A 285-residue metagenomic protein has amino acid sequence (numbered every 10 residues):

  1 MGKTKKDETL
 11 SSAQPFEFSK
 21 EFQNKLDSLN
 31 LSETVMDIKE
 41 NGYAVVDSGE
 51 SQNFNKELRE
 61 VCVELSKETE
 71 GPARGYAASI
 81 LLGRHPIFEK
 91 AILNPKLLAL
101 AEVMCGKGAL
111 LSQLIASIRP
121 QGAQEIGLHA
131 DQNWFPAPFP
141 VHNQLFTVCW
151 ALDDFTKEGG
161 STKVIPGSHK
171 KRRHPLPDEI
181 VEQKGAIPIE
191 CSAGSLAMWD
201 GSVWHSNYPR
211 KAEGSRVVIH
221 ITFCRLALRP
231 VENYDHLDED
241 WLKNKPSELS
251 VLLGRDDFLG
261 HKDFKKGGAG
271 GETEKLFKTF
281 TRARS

Functional and structural regions predicted by a protein language model:
G2, K171-M198, S202-V203, Y208-S285: Conserved double-stranded beta-helix
G2-F139: Non-heme Fe(II)-dependent double-stranded beta-helix
Y43, L145, R216-V218: Short hydrophobic/aromatic beta-strand or adjacent loop that forms the aromatic wall/cage of a ligand/substrate-binding
V45-V46, V148, A197-W199: Short hydrophobic-aromatic micro-motifs
S51-N53, A116-R119, F155-K157, H169-K170 (+2 more regions): Short, solvent-exposed loop/turn segments at secondary-structure junctions
L110, H142-Q144, E213-S215: A short, structural micro-pattern
Q113-A116, V148-W150, I219-F223: A structural signal for short, well-ordered beta-strand segments
Q124-E190, L228-L237: Catalytic core of non-heme Fe(II) oxygenases with the double-stranded beta-helix
